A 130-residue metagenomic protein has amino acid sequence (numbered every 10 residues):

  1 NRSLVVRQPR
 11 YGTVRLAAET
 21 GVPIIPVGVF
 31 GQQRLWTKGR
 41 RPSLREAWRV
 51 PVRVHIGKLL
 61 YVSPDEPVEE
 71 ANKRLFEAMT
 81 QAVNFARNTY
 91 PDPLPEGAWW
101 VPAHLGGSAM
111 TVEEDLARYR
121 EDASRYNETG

Functional and structural regions predicted by a protein language model:
N1-G130: Non-catalytic C-terminal accessory region of glycerolipid acyltransferases and related lyso-lipid remodeling enzymes
